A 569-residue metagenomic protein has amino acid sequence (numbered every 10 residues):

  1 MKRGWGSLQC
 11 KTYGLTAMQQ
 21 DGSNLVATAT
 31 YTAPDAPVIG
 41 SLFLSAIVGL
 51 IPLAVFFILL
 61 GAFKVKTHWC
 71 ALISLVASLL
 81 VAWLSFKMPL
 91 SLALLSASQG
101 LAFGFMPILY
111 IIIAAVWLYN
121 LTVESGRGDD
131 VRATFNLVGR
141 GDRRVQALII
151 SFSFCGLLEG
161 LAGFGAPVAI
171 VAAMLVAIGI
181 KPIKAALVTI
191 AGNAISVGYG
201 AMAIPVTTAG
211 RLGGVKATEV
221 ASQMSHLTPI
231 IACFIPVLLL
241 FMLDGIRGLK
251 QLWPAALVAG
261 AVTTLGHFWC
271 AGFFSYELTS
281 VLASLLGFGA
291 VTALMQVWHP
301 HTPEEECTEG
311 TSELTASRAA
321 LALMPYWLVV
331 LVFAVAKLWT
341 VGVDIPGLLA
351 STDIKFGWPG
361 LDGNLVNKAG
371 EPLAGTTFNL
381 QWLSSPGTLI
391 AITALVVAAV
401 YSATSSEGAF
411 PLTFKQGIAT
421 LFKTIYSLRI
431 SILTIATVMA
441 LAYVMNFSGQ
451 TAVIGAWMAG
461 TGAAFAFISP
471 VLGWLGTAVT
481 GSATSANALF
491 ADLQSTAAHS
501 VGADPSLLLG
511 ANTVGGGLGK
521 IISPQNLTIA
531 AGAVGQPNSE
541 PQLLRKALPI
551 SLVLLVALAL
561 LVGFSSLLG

Functional and structural regions predicted by a protein language model:
S7-S41: Short, strongly hydrophobic alpha-helical membrane anchors
P37-I51, G104-I108, L161-P167, E219-C233 (+2 more regions): Structural signature of hydrophobic alpha-helical transmembrane segments
V48-F57, V65-K87, L109-V116, A256 (+5 more regions): Hydrophobic mid-bilayer segments of alpha-helices in multi-pass membrane transport proteins, especially secondary
T67, G198-C307, V514-G569: Juxtamembrane and boundary regions of transmembrane helices in multi-pass small-molecule transporters and channels
S98-I178, L187, P411-A497: Membrane-embedded alpha-helical segments and adjacent helix-loop junctions characteristic of multi-pass solute
V123-G128, R140-G141, L175-A185, R211-T218 (+4 more regions): Juxtamembrane helix-boundary/capping and inter-helix hinge elements in multi-pass membrane proteins
R143-G156, P182-I195, A217-P236, T434-T437 (+2 more regions): Alpha-helical transmembrane segments of multi-pass membrane proteins
C307-G476: Transmembrane helical segments that form the transport core of multi-pass membrane transport proteins
